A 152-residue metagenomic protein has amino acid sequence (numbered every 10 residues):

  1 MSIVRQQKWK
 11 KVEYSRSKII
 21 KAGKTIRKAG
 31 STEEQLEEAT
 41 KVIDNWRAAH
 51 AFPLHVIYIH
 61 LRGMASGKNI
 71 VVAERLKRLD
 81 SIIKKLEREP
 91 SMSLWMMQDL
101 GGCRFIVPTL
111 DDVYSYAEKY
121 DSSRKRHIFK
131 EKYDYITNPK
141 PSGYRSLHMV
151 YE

Functional and structural regions predicted by a protein language model:
M1-M96, D111: Charge-rich, low-complexity segments
L94, I106-E152: Long beta-strand-rich cores associated with HINT superfamily self-processing modules
G102-R104: Short aromatic/hydrophobic contact patches that present stacked aromatics for nucleic-acid/ligand binding
